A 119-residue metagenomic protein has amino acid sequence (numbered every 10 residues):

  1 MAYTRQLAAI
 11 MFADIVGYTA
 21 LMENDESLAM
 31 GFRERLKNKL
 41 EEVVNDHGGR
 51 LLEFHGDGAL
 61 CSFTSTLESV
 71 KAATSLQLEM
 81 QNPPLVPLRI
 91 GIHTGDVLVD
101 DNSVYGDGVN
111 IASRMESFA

Functional and structural regions predicted by a protein language model:
M1-K71, E79: Catalytic NTP-binding/metal-coordinating core of nucleotidyl cyclase/transferase enzymes
N38-E41, N45, F54, L60-A119: Catalytic beta-strand-to-alpha-helix segment of the class III nucleotidyl cyclase homology domain
